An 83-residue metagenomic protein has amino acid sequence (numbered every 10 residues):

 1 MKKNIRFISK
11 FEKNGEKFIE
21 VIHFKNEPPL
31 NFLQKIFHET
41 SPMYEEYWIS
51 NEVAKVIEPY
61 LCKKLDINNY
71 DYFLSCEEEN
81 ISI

Functional and structural regions predicted by a protein language model:
M1-N4, I57: Extreme N-terminus of proteins, especially the signal/transit-peptide cleavage junction and the first residues
K3-H38: N-terminal acidic leader/helix
Q34-I83: Acidic, low-complexity intrinsically disordered segments
